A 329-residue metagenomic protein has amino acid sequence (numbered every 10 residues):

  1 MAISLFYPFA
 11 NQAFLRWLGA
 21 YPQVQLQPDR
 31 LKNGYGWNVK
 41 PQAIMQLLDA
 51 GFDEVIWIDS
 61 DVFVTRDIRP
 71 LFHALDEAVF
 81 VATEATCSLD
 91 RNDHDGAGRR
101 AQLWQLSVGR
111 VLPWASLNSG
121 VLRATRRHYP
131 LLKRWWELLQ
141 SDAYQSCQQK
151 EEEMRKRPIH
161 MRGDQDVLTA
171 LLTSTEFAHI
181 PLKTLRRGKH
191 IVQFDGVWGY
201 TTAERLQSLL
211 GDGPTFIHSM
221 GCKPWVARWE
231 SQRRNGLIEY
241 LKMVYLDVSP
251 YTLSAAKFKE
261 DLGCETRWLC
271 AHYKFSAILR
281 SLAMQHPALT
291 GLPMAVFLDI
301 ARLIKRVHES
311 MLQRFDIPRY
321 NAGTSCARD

Functional and structural regions predicted by a protein language model:
L5-A50: Active-site-proximal specificity loops/subdomain of glycosyltransferases
G34-N38, S88-D95, A227: Short, charged, surface-exposed secondary-structure boundary motifs
A43, V121-R123, F216: Conserved hydrophobic/aromatic beta-strand scaffold that supports enzyme active sites
V55: Short aromatic/hydrophobic "clamp" motif used to bind/position activated sugar donors
D59-F63: The conserved acidic donor/metal-binding loop of glycosyltransferases
V64-L106: Conserved donor-nucleotide/metal-binding helix-loop-beta segment in metal-dependent transferases, i.e., the alpha-helix
G96-R134: Extended catalytic-interface subdomain
P130-D329: A glycosyltransferase accessory/donor-loop signature
